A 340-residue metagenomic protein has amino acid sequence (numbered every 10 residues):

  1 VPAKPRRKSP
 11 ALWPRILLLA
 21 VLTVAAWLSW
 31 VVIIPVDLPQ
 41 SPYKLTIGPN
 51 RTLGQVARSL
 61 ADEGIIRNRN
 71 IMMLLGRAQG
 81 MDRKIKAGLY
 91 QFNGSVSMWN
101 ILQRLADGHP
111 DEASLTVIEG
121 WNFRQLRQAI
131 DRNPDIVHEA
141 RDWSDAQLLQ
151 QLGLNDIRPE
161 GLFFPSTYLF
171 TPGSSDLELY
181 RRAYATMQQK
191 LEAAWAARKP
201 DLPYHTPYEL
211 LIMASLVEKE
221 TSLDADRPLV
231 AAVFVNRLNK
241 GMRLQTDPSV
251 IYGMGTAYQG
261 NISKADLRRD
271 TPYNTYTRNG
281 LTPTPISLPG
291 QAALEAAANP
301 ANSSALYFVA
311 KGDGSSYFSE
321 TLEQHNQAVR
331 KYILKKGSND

Functional and structural regions predicted by a protein language model:
P2-P42: N-terminal type II signal-anchor transmembrane helix that functions as the membrane-insertion/stop-transfer segment
I16-L19, G54, Y204: Generic hydrophobic-segment detector
W27, V31-A194: Signal peptide-directed extracytoplasmic domains
Q128, R132-E139, L149-D340: Bacterial extracytoplasmic/cell-wall-associated proteins, especially those involved in peptidoglycan
